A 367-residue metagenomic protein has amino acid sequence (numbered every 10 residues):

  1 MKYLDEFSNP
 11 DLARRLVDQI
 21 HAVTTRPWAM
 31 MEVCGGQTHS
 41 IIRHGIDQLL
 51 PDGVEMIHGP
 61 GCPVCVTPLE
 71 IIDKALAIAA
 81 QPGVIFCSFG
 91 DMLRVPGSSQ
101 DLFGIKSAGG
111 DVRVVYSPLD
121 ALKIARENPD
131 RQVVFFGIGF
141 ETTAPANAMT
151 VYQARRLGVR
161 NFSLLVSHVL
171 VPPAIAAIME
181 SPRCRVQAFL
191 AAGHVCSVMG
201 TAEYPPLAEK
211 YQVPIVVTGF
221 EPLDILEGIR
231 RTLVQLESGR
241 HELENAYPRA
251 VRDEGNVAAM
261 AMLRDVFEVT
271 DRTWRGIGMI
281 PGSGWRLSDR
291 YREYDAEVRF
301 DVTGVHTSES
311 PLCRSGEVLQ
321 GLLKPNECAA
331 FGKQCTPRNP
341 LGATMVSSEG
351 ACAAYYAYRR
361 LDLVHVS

Functional and structural regions predicted by a protein language model:
M1-D130, A144, A148, A154-L157 (+5 more regions): Metallocofactor- and cofactor-centric catalytic cores in central/energy metabolism, strongly enriched
V115, F136, T218-G219: Active-site-adjacent beta-strand anchor residues
P145-M149, A176-I178, G200-E203, E227-I229: A short secondary-structure junction signal
L165, C184-V251, M262: A conserved active-site cap/scaffold subdomain adjacent to cofactor or substrate pockets
H168-I175, G255-A258: Short, conserved secondary-structure transition motifs
E227-E317: Internal helical hairpin/lid segments
